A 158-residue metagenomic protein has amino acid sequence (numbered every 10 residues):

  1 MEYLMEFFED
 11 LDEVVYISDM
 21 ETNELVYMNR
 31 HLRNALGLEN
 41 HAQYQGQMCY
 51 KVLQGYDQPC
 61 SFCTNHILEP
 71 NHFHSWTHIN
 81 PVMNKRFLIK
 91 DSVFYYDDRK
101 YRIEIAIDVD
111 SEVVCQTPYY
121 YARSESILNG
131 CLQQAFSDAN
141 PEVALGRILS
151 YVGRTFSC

Functional and structural regions predicted by a protein language model:
M1-L32, S126-G130, G146: Sensory modules in modular signal-transduction proteins
E21, G37-L38, D138-C158: Helix-loop-beta substructure at the N-terminus of cytosolic sensory domains that couple signal/ligand detection
Y27-N29, Q45, C158: PAS-family and closely related small sensory beta-sandwich domains used across diverse signal-transduction proteins
L32-Y44: PAS/PAS-like sensory domain cap-loop motif
Q47-I79: Terminal output helix/cap of sensory domains in signal transduction proteins
T77, R86-K90, I103: PAS/PAC sensory module
F94-I127: Sensory coupling linkers of modular signal transduction proteins
